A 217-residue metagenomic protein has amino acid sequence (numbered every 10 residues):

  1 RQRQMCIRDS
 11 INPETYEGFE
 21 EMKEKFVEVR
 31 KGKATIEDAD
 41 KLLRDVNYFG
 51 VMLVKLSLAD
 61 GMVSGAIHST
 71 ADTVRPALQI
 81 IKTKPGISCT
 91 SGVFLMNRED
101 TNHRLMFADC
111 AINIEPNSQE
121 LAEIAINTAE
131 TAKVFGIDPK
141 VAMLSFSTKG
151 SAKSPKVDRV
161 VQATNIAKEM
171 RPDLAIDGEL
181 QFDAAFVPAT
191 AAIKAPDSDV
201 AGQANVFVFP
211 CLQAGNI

Functional and structural regions predicted by a protein language model:
Q2-I7: Short, small-residue-biased leader/transition segments that mark boundaries at the very start of proteins
R8-I217: Anion-binding alpha/beta catalytic cores of soluble intermediary-metabolism enzymes, centered on
